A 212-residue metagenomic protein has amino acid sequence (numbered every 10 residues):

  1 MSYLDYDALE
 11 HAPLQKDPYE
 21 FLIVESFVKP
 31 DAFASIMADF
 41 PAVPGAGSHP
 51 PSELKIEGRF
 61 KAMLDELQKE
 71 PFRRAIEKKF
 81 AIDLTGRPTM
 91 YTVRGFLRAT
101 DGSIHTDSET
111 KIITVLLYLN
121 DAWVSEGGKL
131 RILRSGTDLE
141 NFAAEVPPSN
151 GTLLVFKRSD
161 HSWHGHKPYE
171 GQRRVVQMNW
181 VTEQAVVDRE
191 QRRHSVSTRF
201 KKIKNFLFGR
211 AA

Functional and structural regions predicted by a protein language model:
M1-V155, S159-A212: Fe(II)/2-oxoglutarate oxygenase catalytic core
